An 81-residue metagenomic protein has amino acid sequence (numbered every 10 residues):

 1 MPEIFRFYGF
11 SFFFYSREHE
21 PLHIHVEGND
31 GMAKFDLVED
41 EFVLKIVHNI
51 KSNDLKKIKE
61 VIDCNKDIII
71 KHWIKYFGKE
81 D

Functional and structural regions predicted by a protein language model:
M1-F12: Negatively charged, low-complexity tracts enriched in Asp/Glu with abundant Ser/Thr
I4, V43-I46, N65: Generic preference for hydrophobic/aromatic residues in regular secondary structure cores
F10-Y15, F35, W73-F77: Aromatic side chains
Y15-S52: A short, structured beta-strand/loop element
N53-D81: C-terminal structural segments of small proteins and small subunits
